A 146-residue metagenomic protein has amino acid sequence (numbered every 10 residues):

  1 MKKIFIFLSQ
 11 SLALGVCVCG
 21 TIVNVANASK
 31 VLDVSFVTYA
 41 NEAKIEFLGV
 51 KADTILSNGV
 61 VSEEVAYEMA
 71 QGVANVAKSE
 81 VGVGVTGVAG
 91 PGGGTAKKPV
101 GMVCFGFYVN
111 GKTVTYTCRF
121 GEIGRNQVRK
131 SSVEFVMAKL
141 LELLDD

Functional and structural regions predicted by a protein language model:
M1-D146: Short alpha-helical segments enriched in small residues
